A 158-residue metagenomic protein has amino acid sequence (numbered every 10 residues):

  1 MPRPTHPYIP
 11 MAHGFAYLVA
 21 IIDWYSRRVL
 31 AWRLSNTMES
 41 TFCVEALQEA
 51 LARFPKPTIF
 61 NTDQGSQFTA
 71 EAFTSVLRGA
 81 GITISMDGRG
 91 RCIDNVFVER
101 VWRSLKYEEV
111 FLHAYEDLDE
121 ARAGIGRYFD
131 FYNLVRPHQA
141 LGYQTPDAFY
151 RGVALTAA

Functional and structural regions predicted by a protein language model:
M1-A158: Charged DNA-binding/catalytic regions of mobile-element recombinases
